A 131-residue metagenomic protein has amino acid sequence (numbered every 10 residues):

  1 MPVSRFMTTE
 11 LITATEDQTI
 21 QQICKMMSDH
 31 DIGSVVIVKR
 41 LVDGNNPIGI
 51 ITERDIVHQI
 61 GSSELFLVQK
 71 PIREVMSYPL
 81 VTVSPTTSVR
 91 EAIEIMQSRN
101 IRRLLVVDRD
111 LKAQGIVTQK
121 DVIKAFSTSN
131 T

Functional and structural regions predicted by a protein language model:
M1-L11, Q69-L80: Bateman (tandem CBS) regulatory domains
S4, I12, V57-H58, V81 (+2 more regions): Nucleotide phosphate-binding site architecture
M7, M26-M27, M76, M96 (+1 more regions): Methionine-biased hydrophobic packing positions in alpha-helices, especially within tandem helical repeat solenoids
A14-I32, I37-K39, V83-I101, V107-D108 (+2 more regions): The conserved cystathionine-beta-synthase
T19, D55-I56, E64, K70 (+3 more regions): Histidine- and aromatic-rich ligand-binding microenvironments
I32, P47-G61, I101, L105 (+1 more regions): Short beta->alpha transition motifs characteristic of CBS
R40-G44: Intrinsically disordered, low-complexity Ser/Thr- and acidic-rich flexible linkers and loops, especially at boundaries
